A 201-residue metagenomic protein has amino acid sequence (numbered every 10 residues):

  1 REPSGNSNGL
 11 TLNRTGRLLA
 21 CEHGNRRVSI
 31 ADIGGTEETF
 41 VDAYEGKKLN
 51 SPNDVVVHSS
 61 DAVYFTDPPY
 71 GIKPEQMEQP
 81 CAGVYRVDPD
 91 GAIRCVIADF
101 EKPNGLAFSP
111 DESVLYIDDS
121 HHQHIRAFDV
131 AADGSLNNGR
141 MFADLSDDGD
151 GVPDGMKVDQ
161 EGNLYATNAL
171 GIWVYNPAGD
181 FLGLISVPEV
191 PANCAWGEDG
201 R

Functional and structural regions predicted by a protein language model:
E2-E22, R27, E45-F65, E78-G83 (+3 more regions): Beta-rich, blade/repeat-based domains predominating in secreted/periplasmic proteins but also intracellular
R27-S29, A82-Y85, H124-R126, G171-W173: A short loop-to-beta-strand structural motif that recurs across blades of beta-propeller domains
G34-T36, P89-G91, H122, A132 (+1 more regions): Short coil turn/linker residues within repeat-based beta-strand modules
K73-M77: Short consensus segments that form the blades of beta-propeller domains, in both extracellular/periplasmic
A92-C95, N138-M141, F181: Residue-level detector of beta-propeller blades
Y116-D118: Anionic-ligand-binding alpha/beta catalytic cores of soluble enzymes and soluble regulatory domains that recognize
A127-S135: Short loop/turn segments immediately following beta-strands, especially the blade-tip and inter-blade linker loops
